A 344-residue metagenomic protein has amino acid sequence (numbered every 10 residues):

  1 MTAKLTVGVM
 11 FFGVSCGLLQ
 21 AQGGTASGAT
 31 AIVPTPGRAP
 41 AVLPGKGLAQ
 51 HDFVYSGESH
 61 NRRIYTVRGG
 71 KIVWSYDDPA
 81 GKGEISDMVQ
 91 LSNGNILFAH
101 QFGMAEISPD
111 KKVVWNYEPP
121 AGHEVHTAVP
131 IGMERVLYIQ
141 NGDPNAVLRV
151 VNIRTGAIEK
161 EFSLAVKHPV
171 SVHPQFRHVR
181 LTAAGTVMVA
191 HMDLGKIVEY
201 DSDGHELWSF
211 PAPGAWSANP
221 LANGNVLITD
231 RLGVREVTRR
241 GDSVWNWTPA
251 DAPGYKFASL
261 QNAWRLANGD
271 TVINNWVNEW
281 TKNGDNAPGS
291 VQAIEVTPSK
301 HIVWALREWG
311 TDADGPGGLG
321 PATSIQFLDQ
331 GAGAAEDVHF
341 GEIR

Functional and structural regions predicted by a protein language model:
K4-Q20: Bacterial N-terminal signal peptides
G23-R344: Histidine-/acidic-rich catalytic cores in large beta-rich domains
